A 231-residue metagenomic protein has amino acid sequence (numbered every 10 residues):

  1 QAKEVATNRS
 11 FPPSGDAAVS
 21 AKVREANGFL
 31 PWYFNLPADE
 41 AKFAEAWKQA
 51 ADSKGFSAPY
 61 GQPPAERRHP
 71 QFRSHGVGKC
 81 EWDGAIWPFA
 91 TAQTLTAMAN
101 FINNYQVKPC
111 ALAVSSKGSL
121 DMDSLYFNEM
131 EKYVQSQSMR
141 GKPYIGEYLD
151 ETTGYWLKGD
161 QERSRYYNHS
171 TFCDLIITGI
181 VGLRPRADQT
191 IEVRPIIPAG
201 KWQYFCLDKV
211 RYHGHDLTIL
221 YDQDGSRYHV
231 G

Functional and structural regions predicted by a protein language model:
Q1-P12, D39-H215: Non-catalytic carbohydrate-binding regions of carbohydrate-active enzymes
K3-S10, V19-N27: Aromatic- and carboxylate-enriched substrate-binding clefts and catalytic-loop regions of carbohydrate-active enzymes
P12-P13, Y33: Accessory "access/gating" subregions that flank catalytic or transport cores
G15-A17: Glycine-rich, charged/polar anion/phosphate-binding loops that engage phosphate groups from diverse ligands
K22-A38, W87, T91: An alpha-helical repeat/solenoid feature that recognizes helix-turn-helix modules
Y33-F34, T178, Y221: Hydrophobic side chains in beta-strands
F205, Y221-G231: Catalytic-core signal marking the mid-to-C-terminal active-site face
